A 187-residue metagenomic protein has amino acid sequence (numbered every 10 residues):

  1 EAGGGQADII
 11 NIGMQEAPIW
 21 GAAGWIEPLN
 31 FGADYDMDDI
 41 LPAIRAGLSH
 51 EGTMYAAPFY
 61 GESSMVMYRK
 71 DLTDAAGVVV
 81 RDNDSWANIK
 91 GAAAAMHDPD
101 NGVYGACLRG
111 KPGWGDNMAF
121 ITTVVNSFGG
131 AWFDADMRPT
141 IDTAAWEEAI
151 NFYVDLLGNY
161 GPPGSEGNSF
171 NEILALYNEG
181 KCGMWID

Functional and structural regions predicted by a protein language model:
A2-I12, W25-I26, D100-V103, E179-D187: Alpha-to-beta junction loops
N11, V80-W86, P162-F170: Short beta-strand-to-loop elements that line the ligand-binding cleft of bilobed periplasmic-binding protein-like
G13-M65, A87-K90, G105, N117-F120: Hinge/lid segment of periplasmic solute-binding proteins
A17-I19, T123, N151-D187: Extracytoplasmic/periplasmic substrate-binding proteins
E27-P42, D82, L108-G113, F128-E148 (+1 more regions): Short, solvent-exposed loop/beta-turn-alpha elements that line the ligand-binding surface or hinge of extracytoplasmic
E51-F59, S64, N88-R138, C182: Extracytoplasmic/periplasmic solute-binding protein
D71-D82, N159: Aromatic-glycine-rich donor-binding/catalytic loop that engages nucleotide-sugar donors across glycosyltransferases
A92-H97, A135-G167: Glycine-centered hinge/linker elements that transmit conformational signals in sensory and ligand-binding systems
